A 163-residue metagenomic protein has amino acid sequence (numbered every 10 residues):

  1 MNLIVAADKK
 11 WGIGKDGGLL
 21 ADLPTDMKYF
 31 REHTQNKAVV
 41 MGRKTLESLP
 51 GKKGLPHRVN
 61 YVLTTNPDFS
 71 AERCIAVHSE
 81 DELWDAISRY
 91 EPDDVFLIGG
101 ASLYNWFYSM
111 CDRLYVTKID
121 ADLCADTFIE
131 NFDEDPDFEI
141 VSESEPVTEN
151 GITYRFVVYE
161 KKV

Functional and structural regions predicted by a protein language model:
M1-V163: Enzymes that bind and transform nitrogen-containing heteroaromatic metabolites
